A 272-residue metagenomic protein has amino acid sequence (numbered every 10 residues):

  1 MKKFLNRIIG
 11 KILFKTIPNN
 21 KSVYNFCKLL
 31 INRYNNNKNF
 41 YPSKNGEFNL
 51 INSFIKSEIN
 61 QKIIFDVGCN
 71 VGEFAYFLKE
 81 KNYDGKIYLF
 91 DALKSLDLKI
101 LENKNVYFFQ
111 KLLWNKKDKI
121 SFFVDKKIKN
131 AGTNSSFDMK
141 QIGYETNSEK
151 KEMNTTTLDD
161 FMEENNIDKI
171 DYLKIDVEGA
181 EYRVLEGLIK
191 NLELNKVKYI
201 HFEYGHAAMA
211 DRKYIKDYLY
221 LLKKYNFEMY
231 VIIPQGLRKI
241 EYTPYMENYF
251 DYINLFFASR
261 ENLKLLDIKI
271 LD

Functional and structural regions predicted by a protein language model:
M1-D272: Phosphate/nucleotide-binding beta-alpha loop and adjacent structural elements of enzyme active sites
